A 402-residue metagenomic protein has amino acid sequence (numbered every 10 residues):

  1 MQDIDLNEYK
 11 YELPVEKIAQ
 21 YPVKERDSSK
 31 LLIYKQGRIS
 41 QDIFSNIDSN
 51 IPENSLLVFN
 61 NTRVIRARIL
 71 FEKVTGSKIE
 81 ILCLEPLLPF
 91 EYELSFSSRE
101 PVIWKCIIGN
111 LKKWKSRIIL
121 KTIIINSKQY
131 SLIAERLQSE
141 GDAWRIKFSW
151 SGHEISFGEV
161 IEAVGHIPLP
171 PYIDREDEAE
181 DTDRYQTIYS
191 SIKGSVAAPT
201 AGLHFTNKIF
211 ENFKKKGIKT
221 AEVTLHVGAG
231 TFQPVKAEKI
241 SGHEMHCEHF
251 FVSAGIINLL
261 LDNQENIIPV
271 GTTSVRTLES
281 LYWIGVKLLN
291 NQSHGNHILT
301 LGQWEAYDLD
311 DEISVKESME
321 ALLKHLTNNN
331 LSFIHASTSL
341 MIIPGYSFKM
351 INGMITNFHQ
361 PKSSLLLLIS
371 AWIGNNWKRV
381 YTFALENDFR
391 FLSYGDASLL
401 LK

Functional and structural regions predicted by a protein language model:
M1-K402: Surface-exposed, charge/polar-rich loops and edge strands
